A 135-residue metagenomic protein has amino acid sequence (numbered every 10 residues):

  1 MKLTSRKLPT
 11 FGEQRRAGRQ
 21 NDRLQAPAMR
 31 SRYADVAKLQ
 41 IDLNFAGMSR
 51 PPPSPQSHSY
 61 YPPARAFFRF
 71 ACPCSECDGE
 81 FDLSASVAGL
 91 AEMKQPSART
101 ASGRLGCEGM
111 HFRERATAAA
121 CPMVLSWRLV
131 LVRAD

Functional and structural regions predicted by a protein language model:
M1-A66, A120-D135: Short, intrinsically disordered terminal segments enriched in charged and Pro/Gly residues
Y33-Y61, F67-R115: Short recognition patches in nucleic-acid-associated and regulatory proteins
